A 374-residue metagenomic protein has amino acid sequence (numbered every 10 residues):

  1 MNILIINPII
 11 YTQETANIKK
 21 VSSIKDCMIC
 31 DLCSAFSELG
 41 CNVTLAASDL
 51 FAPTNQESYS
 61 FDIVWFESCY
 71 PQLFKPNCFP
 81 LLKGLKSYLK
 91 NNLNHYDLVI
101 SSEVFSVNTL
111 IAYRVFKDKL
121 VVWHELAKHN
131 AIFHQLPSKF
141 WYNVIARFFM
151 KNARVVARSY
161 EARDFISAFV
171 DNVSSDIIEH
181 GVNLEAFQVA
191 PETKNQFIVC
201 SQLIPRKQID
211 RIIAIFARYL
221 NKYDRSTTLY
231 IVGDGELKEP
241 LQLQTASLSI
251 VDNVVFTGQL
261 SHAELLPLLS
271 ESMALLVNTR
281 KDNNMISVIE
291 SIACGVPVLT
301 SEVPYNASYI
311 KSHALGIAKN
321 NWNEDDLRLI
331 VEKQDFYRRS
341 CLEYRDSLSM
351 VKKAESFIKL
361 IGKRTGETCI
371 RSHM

Functional and structural regions predicted by a protein language model:
M1-A52, M374: N-terminal subdomain of nucleotide-sugar transferases
L4, P191-K207, R211-R218, Y230: Conserved donor-binding/catalytic core segment of Leloir-type glycosyltransferases
I24, P80, K128-F148, L184: Nucleotide-sugar donor phosphate/pyrophosphate-binding loop at the beta->alpha transition of glycosyltransferases
C30-L32, K90, P137-V156, F169: Membrane-proximal helix-turn-helix segments that form the acceptor-binding/catalytic region of lipid-linked
E161, G181: Carbohydrate-associated surface elements
Q242-L260: Nucleotide-activated donor-binding/catalytic signature segment of Leloir-type glycosyltransferases, i.e., the conserved
R280-K281: Aromatic "clamp/platform" in nucleotide-sugar-dependent glycosyltransferases that forms part of the donor/acceptor
P297-T300: Short hydrophobic beta-strand element within catalytic cores of glycosyltransferases and related nucleotide-activated
